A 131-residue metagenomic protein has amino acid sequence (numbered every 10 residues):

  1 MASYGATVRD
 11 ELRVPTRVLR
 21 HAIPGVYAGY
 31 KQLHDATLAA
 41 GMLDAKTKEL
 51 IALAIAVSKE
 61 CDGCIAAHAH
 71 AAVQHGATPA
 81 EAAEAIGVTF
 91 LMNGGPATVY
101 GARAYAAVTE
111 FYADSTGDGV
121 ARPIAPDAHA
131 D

Functional and structural regions predicted by a protein language model:
M1-T47, Y100-D131: Acidic, glycine/proline-rich low-complexity segments that act as flexible tails and inter-domain linkers
P15, Q32-L33, A67-A71, A85: A general alpha-helix detector
A28, A67-A82: Iron-sulfur (Fe-S) cluster-binding segments and ferredoxin-like electron-carrier domains, especially [2Fe-2S]
Y30, H34, L50-I55, A85-M92 (+1 more regions): Short alpha-helical scaffolding segments that buttress acidic/His motifs in well-ordered protein cores
A36-A39, H70, Q74, L91: General structural signal for alpha-helix termini and helix-helix connectors
S58: Sequence/structural segment immediately N-terminal to covalent heme-attachment motifs in c-type and related
C61-C64: Short cysteine clusters
G95: Substrate/cofactor-recognition hotspot
